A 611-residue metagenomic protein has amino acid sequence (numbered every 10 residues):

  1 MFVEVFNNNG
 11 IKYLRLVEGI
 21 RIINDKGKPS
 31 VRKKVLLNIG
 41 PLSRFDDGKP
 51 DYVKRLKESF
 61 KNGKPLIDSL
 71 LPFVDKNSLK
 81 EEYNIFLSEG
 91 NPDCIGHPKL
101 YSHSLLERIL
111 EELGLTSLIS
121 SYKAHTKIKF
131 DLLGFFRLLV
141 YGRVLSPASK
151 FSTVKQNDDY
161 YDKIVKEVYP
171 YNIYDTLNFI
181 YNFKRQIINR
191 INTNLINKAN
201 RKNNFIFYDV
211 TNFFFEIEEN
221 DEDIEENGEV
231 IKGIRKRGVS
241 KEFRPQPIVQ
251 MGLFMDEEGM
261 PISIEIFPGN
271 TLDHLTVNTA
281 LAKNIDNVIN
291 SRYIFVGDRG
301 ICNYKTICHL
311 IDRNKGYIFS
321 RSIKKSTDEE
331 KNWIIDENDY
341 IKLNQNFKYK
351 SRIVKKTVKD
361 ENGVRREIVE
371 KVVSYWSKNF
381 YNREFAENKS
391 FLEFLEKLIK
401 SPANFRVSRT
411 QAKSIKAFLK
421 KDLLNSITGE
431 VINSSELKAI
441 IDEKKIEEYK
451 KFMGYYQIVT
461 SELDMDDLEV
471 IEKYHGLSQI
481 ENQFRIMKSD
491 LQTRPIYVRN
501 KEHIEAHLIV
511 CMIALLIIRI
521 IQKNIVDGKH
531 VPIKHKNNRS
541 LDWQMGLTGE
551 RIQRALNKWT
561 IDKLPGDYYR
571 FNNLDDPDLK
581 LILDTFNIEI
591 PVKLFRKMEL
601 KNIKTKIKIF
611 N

Functional and structural regions predicted by a protein language model:
M1-E229, P245, M251-N270, N278 (+2 more regions): Dynamic "connector" segments at or just before major functional cores
L16, T153, F207-D209, G259 (+5 more regions): Conserved structural-core and active-site-/substrate-pathway-adjacent residues in large, well-folded domains of enzymes
I23, Y160-E167, A199-K202, E257-M260 (+5 more regions): Secondary-structure transition/capping motifs at alpha-helix termini and the adjoining loop/turn into the next element
N157, N194-L195, D209, R299-I307 (+5 more regions): A glycine-rich phosphate-binding loop feature that marks nucleotide/adenosyl-phosphate handling sites
P247-V249, S263-I266, G316, R321-E472 (+1 more regions): An anionic, glycine-rich sequence signature occurring as long contiguous blocks
Q250, P261-I307, R485, M545-T560: Conserved catalytic alpha/beta cores of large enzymes that bind or transform nucleotide phosphates and polynucleotides
I266, T271-A280, D286-N290, I301 (+2 more regions): Catalytic or ion-translocation cores adjacent to nucleophile or general acid/base/metal-coordination motifs in diverse
V470-Y497: Short amphipathic alpha-helical "interface-anchor" segments enriched in bulky aromatics
